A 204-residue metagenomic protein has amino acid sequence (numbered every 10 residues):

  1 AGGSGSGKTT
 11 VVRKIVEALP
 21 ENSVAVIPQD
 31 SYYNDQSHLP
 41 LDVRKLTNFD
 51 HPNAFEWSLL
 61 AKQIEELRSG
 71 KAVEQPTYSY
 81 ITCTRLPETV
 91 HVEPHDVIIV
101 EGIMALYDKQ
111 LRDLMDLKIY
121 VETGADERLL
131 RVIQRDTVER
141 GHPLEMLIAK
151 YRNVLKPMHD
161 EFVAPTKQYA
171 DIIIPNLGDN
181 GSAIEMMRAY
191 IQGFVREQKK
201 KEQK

Functional and structural regions predicted by a protein language model:
G2-G3: P-loop (Walker A) phosphate-binding loop of NTP-binding proteins
K8: Conserved lysine of the Walker
V11: Hydrophobic positions on the alpha1 helix immediately C-terminal to the Walker A/P-loop
V16-A25: Post-Walker A helix-loop "phosphate-sensing" segment adjacent to the P-loop in P-loop NTPases
A25-P28, N34-T82, V97: Conserved nucleotide-sensing/catalytic segment adjacent to the nucleotide-binding pocket in NTP-handling enzymes
Q63-V100, A105-L106, Q192-K199: Phosphate-binding/switch loop-helix module in NTP-utilizing enzymes
L86-R140: ATP-dependent NMP and nucleoside kinases share a basic, alpha-helical "lid"
E93-P94, Q134-V138, K156-K204: NTP-dependent small-molecule kinase module
